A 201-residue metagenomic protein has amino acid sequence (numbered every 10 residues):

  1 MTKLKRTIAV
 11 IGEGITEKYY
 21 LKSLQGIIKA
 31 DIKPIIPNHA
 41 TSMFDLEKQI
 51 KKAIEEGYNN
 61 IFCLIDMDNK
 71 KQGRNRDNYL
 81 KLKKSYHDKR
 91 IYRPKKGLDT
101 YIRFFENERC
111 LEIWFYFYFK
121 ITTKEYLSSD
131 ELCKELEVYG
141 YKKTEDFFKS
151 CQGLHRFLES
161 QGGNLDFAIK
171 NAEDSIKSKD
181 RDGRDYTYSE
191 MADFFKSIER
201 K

Functional and structural regions predicted by a protein language model:
M1-K5, K18-I36, E47-N60, M67-K201: C-terminal accessory helical subdomains adjacent to catalytic cores in phosphodiester- and nucleotide-handling enzymes
T7-I11: Conserved beta-strand elements of the Class I
G12, I65: Short beta-strand/turn micro-motifs composed of small residues that flank or help shape donor/cofactor-binding pockets
N38-A40: Conserved helicase motor
